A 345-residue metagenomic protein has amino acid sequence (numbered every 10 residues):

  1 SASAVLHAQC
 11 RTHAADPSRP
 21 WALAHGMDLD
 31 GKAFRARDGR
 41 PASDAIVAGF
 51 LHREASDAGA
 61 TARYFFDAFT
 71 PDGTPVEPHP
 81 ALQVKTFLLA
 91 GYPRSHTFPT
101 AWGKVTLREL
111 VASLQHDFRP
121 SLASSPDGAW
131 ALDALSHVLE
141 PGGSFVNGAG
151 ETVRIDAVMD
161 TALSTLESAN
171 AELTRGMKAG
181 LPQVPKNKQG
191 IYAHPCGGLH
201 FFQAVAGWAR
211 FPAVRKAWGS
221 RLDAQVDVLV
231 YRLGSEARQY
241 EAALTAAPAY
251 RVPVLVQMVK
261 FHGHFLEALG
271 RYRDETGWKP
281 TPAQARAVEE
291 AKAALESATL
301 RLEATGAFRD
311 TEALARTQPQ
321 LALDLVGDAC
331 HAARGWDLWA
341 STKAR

Functional and structural regions predicted by a protein language model:
S1-R345: Preference for long, amphipathic alpha-helical scaffolds in soluble/luminal domains and all-alpha bundles
